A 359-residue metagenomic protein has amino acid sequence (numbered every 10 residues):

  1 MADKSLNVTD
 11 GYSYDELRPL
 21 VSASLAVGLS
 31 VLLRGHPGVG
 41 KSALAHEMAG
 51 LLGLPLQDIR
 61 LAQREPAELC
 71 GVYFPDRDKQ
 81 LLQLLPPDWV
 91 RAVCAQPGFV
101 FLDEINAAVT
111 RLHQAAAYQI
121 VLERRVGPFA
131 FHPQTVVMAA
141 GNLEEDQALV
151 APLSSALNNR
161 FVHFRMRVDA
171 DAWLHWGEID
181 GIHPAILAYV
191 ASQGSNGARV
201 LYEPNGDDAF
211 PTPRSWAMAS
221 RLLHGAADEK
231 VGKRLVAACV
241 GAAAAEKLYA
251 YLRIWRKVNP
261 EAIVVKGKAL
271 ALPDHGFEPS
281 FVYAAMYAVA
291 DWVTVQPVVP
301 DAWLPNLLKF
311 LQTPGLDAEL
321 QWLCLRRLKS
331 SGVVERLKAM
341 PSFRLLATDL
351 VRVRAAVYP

Functional and structural regions predicted by a protein language model:
M1-P359: C-terminal regulatory/interaction module of P-loop NTP-utilizing enzymes
